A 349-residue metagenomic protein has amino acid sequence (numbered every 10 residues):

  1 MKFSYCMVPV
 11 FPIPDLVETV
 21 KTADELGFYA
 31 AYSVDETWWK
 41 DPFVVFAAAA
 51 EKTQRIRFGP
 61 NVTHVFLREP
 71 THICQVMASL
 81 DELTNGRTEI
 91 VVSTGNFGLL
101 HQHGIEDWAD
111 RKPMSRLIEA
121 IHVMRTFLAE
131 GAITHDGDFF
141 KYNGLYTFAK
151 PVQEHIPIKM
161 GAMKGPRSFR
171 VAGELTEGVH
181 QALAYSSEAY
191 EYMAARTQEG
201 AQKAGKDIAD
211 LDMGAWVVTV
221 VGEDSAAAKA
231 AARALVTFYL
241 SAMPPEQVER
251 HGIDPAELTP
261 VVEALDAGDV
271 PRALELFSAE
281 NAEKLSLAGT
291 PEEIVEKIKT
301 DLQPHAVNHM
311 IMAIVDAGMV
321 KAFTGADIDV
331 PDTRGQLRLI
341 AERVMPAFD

Functional and structural regions predicted by a protein language model:
M1-D349: Active-site-adjacent structural elements that line small-molecule/cofactor binding pockets in enzymes
